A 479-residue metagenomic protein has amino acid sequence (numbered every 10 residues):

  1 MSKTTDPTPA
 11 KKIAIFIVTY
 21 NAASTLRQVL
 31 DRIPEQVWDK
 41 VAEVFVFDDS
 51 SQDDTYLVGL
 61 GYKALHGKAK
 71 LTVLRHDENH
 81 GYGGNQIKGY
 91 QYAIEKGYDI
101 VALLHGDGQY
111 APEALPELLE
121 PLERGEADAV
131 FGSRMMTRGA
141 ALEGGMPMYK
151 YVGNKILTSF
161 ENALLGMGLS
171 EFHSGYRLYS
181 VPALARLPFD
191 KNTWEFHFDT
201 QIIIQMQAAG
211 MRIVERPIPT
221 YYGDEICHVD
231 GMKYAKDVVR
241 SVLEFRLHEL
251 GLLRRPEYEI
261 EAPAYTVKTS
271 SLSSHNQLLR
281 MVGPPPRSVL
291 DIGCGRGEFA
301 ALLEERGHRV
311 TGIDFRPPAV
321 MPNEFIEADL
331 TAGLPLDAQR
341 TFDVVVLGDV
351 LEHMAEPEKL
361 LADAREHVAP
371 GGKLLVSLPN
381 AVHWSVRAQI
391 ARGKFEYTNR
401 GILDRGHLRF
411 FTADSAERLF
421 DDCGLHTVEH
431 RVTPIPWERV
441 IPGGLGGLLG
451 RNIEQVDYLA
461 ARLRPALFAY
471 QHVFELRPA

Functional and structural regions predicted by a protein language model:
M1-A10, G166, D190-S273, L278-R280 (+1 more regions): Hydrophobic helical membrane-anchoring modules
A22-E35: Short, well-formed alpha-helical segments that are part of the catalytic scaffolds of diverse glycosyltransferases
D48-L57: A conserved acidic beta->alpha catalytic loop
D54, G106-E120, E358: Acidic donor-binding/catalytic loop of UDP-sugar-dependent glycosyltransferases, especially processive GT2
H76-E95, I100, P112-F196, G223-V229 (+4 more regions): Acceptor/aglycone-binding surface of glycosyltransferases and processive sugar-polymer synthases
L250-R340, V344-V346, E358-L361, D414 (+4 more regions): Conserved N-terminal segment of class I S-adenosyl-L-methionine
K359-K373: A short glycine-rich, Lys/Arg-flanked "PGG" loop and its adjoining helix->strand segment in the class I
T398-S415: Acceptor-substrate binding/catalytic loop of class I
